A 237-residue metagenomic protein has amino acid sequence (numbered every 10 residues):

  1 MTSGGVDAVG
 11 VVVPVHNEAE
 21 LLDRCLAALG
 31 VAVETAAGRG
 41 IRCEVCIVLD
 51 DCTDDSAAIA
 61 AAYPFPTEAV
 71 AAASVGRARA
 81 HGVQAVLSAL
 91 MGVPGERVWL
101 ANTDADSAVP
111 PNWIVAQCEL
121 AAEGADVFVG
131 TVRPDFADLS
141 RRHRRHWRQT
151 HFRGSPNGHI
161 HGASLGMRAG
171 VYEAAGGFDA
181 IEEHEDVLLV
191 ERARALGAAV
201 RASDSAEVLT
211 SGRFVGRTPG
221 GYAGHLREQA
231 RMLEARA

Functional and structural regions predicted by a protein language model:
E18-A37: Short, well-formed alpha-helical segments that are part of the catalytic scaffolds of diverse glycosyltransferases
C46-A58: A conserved acidic beta->alpha catalytic loop
D55, E96-E119: Acidic donor-binding/catalytic loop of UDP-sugar-dependent glycosyltransferases, especially processive GT2
A57-P94: Conserved donor nucleotide-binding strand/loop of the catalytic core
P111-R141: Conserved donor NDP-sugar-binding/catalytic core segment of glycosyltransferases
R148-G166, G170: A recurrent flexible, glycine/aromatic-enriched loop bordering the glycosyltransferase active site that acts as
E183-L189: Acidic donor-binding loop at a coil-to-helix junction in glycosyltransferase catalytic cores that engages
L188, R194-A237: C-terminal catalytic/acceptor-binding lobe
